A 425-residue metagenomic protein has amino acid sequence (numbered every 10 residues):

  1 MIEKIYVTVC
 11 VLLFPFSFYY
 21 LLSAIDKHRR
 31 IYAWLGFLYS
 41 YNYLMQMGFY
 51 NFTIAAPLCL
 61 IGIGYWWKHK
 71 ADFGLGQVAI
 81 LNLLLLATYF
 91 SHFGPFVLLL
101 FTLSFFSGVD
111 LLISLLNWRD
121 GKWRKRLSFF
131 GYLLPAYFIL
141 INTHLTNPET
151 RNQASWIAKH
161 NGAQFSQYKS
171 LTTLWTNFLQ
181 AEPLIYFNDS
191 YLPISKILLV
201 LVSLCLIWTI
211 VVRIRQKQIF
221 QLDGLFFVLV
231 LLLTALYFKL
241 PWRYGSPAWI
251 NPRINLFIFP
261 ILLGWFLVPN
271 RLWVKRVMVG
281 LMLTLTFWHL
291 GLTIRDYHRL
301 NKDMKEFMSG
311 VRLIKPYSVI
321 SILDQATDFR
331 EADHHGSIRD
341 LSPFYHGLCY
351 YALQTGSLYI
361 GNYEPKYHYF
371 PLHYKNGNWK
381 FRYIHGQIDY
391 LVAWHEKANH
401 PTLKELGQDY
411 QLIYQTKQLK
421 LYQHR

Functional and structural regions predicted by a protein language model:
I5-D26: Transmembrane-helix motifs of polytopic, lipid-linked glycan transferases
R30, K68-L86, G121-W123: Short hydrophobic alpha-helices at membrane interfaces in multi-pass membrane enzymes
Y39-N42, I54-A71, Q77-I80: Specific aromatic-rich, kink-prone transmembrane helix
M47-I54: Short acidic/glycine- and proline-prone juxtamembrane loop motifs at membrane-interface regions of multi-pass membrane
L85-F226, F238-P252: Transmembrane catalytic cores of multi-pass membrane glycosyltransferases and polysaccharide-assembly enzymes
G245-W273: Hydrophobic/aromatic-rich transmembrane helices and adjacent perimembrane loops
G264, V268-L292: Signature aromatic-anchored transmembrane alpha helix within multi-pass, membrane-resident enzymes that catalyze glycan
L300, G310-K397, Y422: Short periplasmic/luminal acceptor-recognition loop of GT-C membrane glycosyltransferases, typified by
